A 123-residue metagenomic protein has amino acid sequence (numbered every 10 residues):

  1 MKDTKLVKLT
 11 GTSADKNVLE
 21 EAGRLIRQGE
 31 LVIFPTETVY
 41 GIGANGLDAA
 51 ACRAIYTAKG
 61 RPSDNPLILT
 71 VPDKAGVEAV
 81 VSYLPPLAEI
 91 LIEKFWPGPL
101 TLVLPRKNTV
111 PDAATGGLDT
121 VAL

Functional and structural regions predicted by a protein language model:
M1-L123: Active-site-adjacent structural elements in enzyme catalytic cores
